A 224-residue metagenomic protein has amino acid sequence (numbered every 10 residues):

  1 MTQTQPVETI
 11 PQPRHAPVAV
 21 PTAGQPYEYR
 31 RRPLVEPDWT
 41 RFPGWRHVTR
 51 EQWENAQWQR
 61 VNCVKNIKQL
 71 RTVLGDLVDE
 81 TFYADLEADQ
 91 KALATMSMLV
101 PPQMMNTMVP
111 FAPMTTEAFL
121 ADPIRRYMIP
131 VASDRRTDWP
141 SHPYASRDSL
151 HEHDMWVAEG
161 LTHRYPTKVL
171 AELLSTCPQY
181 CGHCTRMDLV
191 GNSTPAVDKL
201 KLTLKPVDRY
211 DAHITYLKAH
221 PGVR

Functional and structural regions predicted by a protein language model:
T2-R164: Flexible, acidic/Gly-rich N-terminal and inter-domain linker regions that tether and position cofactor-handling modules
I129, T137-E172, G182-R224: Conserved Radical SAM active-site core
T176, Y180: The −1 position to Zn-ligating cysteines in a subset of zinc-ribbon hairpins
